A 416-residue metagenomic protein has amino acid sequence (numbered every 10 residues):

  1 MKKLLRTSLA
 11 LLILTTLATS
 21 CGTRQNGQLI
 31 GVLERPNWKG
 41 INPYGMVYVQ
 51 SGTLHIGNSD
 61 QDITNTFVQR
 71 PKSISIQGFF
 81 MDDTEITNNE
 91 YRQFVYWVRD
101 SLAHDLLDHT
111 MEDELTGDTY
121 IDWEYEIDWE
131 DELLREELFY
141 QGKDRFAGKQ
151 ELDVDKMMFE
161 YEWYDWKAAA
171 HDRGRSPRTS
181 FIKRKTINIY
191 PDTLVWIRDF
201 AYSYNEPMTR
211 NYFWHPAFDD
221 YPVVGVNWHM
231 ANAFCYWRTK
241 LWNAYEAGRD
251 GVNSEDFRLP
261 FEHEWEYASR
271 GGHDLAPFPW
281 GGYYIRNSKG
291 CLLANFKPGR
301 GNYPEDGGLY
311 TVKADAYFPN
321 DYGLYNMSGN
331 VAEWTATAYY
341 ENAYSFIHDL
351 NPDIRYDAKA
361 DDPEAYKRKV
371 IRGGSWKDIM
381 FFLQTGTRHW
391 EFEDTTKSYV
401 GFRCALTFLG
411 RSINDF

Functional and structural regions predicted by a protein language model:
M1-S8: Bacterial N-terminal signal peptides that target proteins for export
A10-T16: Bacterial N-terminal signal peptides
T19-S20: C-terminal motif of bacterial Sec signal peptides marking the signal peptidase cleavage site
R24-G27, Y48-V49, H55, D60 (+2 more regions): Functional-site microenvironments in short loops/helix caps that host divalent-cation chemistry
N26-P36: Short, low-complexity, disordered segments immediately C-terminal to signal peptides in bacterial exported proteins
K39-R210, D219-A231, G329: A short glycine-rich, aromatic-capped structural motif
A358-P363, H389-T396: Short proline/glycine-enriched turn/loop segments at secondary-structure junctions
S398-N414: Short, structured beta-strand segments at or near domain termini in extracellular proteins/domains
